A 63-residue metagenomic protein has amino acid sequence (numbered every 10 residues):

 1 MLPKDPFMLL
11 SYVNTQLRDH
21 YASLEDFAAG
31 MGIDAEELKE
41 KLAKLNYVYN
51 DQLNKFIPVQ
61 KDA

Functional and structural regions predicted by a protein language model:
M1-E25: N-terminal acidic leader/helix
A28: The alpha-helix within a helix-turn-helix
G32-Q60: Short, charge-rich amphipathic interface segments used for partner binding and complex assembly
